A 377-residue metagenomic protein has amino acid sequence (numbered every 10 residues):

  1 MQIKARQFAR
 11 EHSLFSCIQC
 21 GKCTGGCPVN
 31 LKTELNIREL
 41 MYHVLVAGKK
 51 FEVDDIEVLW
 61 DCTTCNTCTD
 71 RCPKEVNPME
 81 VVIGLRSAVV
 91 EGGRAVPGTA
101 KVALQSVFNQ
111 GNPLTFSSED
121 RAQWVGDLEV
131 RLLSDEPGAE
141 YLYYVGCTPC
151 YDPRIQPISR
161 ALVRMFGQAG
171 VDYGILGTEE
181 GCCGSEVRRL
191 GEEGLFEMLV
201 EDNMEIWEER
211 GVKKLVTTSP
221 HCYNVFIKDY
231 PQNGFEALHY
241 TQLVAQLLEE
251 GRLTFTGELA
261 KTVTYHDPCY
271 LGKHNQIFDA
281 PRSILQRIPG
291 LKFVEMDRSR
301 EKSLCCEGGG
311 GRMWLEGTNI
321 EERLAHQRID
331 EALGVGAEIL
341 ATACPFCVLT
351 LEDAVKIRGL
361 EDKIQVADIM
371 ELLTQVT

Functional and structural regions predicted by a protein language model:
M1-A9, E34-F51, D279-I288, R312-E316 (+1 more regions): Short, charged low-complexity linear segments at domain edges
A5, E11-L14, L31, M41-E180 (+2 more regions): Iron-sulfur-cluster electron-transfer modules
L14-T24, L59-T69, E180, H266 (+3 more regions): Residues immediately within or flanking Cys/His clusters that coordinate Zn2+ in small zinc-binding modules
C17-M41, K273-Q276: A broadly conserved sequence feature marking short terminus-proximal activation segments in nucleic acid-centric
G138, L259-K261, A337: Phosphate-coordination loops involved in phosphoryl transfer and adenosine-cofactor binding
P149-H239, Y270-R287, K292-T377: Cofactor-cradling patches in redox/metallo enzymes
L238-L243, E249, L253-N275, R287: Catalytic cores of enzyme domains
